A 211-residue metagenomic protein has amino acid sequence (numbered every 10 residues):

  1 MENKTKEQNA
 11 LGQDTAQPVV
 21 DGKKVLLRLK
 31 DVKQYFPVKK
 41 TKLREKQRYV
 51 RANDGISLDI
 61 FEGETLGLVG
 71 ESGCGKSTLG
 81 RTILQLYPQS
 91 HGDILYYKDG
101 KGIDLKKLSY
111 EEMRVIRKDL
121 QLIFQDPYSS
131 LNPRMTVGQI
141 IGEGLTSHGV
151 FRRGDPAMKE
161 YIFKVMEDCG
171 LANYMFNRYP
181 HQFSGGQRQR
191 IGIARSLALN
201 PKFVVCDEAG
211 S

Functional and structural regions predicted by a protein language model:
L27, R51-N53: Conserved structural motif at the start of ABC-family nucleotide-binding domains
V69-G70: The feature captures the beta-strand-to-loop junction immediately N-terminal to the Walker
D93-V115, G154: ABC ATPase NBD Q-loop/coupling interface
G100, P156-Y174: Conserved ABC ATPase "signature" region
Y179-F183, Q187: Conserved ABC ATPase signature
I193: Hydrophobic anchor residue at the start of the ABC signature
N200: Conserved catalytic motifs of ABC-family nucleotide-binding domains
